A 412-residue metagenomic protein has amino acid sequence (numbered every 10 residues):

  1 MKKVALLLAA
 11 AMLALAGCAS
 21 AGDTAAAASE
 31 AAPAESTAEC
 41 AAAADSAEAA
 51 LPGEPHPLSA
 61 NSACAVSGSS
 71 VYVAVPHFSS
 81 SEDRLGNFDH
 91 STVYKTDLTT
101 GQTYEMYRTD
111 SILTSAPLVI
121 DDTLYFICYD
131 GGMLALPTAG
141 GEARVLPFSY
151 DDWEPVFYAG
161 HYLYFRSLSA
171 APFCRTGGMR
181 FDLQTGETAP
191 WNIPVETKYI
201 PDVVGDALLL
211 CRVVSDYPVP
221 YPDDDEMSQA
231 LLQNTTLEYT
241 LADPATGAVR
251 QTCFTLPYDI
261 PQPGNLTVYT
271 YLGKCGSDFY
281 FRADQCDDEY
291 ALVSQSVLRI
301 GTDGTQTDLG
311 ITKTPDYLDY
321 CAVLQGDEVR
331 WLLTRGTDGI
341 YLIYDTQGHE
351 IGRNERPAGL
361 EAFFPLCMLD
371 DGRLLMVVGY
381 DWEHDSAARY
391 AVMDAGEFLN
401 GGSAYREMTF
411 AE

Functional and structural regions predicted by a protein language model:
M1-L8: Positively charged n-region of N-terminal signal peptides that target proteins for export
A14-G17: C-terminal motif of bacterial Sec signal peptides marking the signal peptidase cleavage site
A19-G22: Bacterial signal peptide processing site
T24-A28: Extracytoplasmic/lumenal low-complexity Ser/Thr/Pro-rich segments of cell-envelope proteins
S29-S67: N-terminal low-complexity, Pro/Thr/Ser-rich intrinsically disordered segments that act as propeptides or flexible
A42-P57, D83-R108, D130-F148, A171-P194 (+4 more regions): Surface-exposed loop/turn elements that mediate protein-protein interactions on large endomembrane-trafficking
L58-V66, S111-D121, Y150-G160, P194-G205 (+4 more regions): Repeated scaffold domains used in trafficking and secretory/extracellular systems, primarily beta-propellers
A63-N87, L118-C128, H161-P172, D206-P220 (+5 more regions): Short beta-strand elements that form the blades of beta-propeller/WD-repeat-like and other beta-sheet-rich scaffold
